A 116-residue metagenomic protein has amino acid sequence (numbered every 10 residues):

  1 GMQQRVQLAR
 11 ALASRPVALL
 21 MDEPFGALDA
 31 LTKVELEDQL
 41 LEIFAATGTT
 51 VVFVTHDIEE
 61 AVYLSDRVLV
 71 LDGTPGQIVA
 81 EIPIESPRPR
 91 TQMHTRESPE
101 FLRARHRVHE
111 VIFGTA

Functional and structural regions predicted by a protein language model:
L8: Hydrophobic anchor residue at the start of the ABC signature
S14: Conserved signature/switch motifs of ABC ATPase nucleotide-binding domains
L19-D22: Catalytic Walker B motif of ABC-type/P-loop ATPase nucleotide-binding domains
D29: ABC-family nucleotide-binding domains
K33-T47: Helical segment within the ABC ATPase nucleotide-binding domain
G48-V54: Conserved H-loop
L64-V70: Conserved catalytic segment of ABC-fold P-loop ATPases
G73-R103: Conserved beta-strand-loop-alpha-helix hinge in the C-terminal portion of ABC ATPase nucleotide-binding domains
